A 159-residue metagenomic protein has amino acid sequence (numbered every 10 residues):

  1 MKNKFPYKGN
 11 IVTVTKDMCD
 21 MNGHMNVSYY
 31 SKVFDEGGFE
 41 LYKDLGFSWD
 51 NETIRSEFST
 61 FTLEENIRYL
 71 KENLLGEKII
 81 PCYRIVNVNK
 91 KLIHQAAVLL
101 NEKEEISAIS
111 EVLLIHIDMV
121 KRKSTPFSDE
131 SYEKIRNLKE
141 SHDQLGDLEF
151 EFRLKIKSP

Functional and structural regions predicted by a protein language model:
K2-T62, D118-P159: Hot-dog-fold acyl-thioester-processing enzymes
K8, F61-L63, I79, I93 (+1 more regions): Hydrophobic core residues within well-ordered beta-strands of beta-rich domains
T13, R68, L113-I115: Residues in well-ordered beta-strands of folded domains
K16, A97-V98, L114: Generic short beta-strand
E65-E102: Hydrophobic beta-sheet segments that form the core/acyl-binding groove of ACP/CoA-dependent acyl-chain-processing
N101, V112-M119: Long amphipathic alpha-helical scaffold regions
E104-I106: Residue-level signal for glycine
S110-V112, S128: Short hydrophobic alpha-helix segments
